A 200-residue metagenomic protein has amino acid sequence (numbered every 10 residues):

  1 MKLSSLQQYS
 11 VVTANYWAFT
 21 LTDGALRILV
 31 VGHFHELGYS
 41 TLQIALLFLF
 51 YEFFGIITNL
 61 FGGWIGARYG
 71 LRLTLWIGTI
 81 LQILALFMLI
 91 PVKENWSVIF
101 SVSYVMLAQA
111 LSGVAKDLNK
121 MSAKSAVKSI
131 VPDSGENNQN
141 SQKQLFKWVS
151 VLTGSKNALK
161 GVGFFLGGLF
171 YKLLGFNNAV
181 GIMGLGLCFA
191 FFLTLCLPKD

Functional and structural regions predicted by a protein language model:
K2-F54: Helix-loop boundary and gating motifs at the non-cytosolic
W17, A85, S97-N119: Hydrophobic core of transmembrane alpha-helices in multi-pass small-molecule transporters, especially MFS/SLC-type
E52-L60, K160-G161: Residue-level signature of mid-helix packing/kink "hotspots" within the transmembrane helices of 12-pass Major
T58-L71, Y171: Helix-to-loop junctions at the C-terminal end of transmembrane segments in multipass secondary transporters
R68-I80: Cytoplasmic membrane-interface "Motif A"-like loop-to-helix N-cap segments of 12-TM Major Facilitator Superfamily
I80-V98: C-terminal ends and interior cores of transmembrane alpha-helices in multi-pass membrane transporters/permeases
A108-K156: Cytoplasmic helix-loop-helix junction between adjacent transmembrane helices in 12-TM secondary transporters
N178-C196: Symmetry-related core transmembrane helices of the 12-TM Major Facilitator Superfamily/SLC fold
